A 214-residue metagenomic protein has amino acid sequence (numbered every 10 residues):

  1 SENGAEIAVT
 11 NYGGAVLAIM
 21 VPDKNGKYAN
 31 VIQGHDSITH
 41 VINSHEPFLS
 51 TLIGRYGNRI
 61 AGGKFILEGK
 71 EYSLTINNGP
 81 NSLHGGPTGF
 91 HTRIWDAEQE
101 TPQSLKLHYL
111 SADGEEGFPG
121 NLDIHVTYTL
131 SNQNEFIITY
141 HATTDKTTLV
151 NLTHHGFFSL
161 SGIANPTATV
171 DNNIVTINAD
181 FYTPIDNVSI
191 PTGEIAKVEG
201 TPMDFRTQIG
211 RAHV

Functional and structural regions predicted by a protein language model:
S1-I7, N11-R211: An exposed, glycine/acidic-rich loop-and-rim segment of catalytic or binding clefts
